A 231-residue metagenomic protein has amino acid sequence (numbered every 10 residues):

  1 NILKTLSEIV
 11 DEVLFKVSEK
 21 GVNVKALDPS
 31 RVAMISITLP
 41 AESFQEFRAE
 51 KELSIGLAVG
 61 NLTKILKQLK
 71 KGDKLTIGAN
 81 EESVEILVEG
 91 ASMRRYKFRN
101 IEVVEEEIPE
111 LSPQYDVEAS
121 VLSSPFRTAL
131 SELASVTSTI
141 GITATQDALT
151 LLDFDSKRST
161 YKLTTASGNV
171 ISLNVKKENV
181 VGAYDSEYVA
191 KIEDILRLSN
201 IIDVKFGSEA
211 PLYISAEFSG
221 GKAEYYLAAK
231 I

Functional and structural regions predicted by a protein language model:
N1-S7, E12-S135, T143-I231: DNA polymerase sliding clamps and clamp-related checkpoint/processivity subunits
I140: Polyanion-binding surfaces on beta-sheet-dominated domains and ring/shell assemblies
